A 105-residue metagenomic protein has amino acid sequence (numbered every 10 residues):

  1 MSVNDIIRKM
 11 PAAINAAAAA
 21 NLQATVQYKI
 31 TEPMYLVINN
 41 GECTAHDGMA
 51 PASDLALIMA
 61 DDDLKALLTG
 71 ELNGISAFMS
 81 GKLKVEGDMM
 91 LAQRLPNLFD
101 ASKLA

Functional and structural regions predicted by a protein language model:
M1-A105: Feature captures hydrophobic
